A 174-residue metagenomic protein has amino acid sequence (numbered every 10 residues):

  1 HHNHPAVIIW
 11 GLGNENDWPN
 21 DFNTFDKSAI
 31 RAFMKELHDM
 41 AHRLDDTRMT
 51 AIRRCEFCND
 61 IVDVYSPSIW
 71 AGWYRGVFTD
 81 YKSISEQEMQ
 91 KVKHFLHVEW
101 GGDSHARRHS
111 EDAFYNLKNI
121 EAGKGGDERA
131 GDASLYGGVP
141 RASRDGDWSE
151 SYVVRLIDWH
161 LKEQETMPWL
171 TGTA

Functional and structural regions predicted by a protein language model:
H1: N-terminal Rossmann-like or analogous alpha/beta NTP/dinucleotide-binding catalytic cores that position adenine
I8-G11, D21-T24, I30-R43, T47-A51 (+3 more regions): Substrate-binding clefts and catalytic carboxylate motifs of secreted carbohydrate-active enzymes
